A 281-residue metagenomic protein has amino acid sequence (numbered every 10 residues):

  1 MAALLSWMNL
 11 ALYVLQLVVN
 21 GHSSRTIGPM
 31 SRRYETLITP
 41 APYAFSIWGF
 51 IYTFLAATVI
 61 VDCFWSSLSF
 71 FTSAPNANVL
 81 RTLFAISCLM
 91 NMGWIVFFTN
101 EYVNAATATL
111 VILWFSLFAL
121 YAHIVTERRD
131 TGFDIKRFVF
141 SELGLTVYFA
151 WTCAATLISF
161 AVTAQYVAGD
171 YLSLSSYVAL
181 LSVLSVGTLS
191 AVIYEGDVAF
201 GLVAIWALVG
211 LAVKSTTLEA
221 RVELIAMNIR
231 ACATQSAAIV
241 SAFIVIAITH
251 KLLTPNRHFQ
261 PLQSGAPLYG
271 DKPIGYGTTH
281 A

Functional and structural regions predicted by a protein language model:
M1-L10, W48, L202, C232: N-terminal membrane topogenic signal
Y13-G28: Alpha-helical transmembrane segments of multi-pass membrane proteins
Y34-I47, F138-L145: Short aromatic-rich membrane-water interface segments that cap or initiate transmembrane helices in multi-pass membrane
T39-A44, D170-G187, I193, A212-V245: Membrane-interface transmembrane-helix boundary segments in multi-pass integral membrane proteins
W94-A108, Y166-Y171, V192-E195: Membrane-interface helix caps and helix-loop-helix hairpins in membrane proteins
F118-E127, T152-Y166, L180-E195: Alpha-helical transmembrane segments in multipass membrane proteins, preferentially the mid-helix core
F200-L211: Central hydrophobic cores of alpha-helical transmembrane segments in multi-pass integral membrane proteins
N256-A281: Non-transmembrane, juxtamembrane loop and terminal tail segments of multi-pass eukaryotic membrane proteins
